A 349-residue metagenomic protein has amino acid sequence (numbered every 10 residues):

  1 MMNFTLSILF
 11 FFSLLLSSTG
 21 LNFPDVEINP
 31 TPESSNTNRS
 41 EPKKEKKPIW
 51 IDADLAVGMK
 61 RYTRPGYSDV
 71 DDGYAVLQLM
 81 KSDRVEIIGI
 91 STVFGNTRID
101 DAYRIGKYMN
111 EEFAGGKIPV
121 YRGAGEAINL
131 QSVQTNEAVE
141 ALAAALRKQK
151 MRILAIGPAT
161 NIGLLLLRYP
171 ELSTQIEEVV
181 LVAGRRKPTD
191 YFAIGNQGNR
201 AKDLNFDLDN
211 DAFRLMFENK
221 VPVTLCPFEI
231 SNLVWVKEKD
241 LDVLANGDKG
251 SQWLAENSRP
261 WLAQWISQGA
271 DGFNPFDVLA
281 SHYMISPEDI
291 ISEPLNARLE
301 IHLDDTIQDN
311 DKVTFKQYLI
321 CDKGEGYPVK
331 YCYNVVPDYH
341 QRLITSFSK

Functional and structural regions predicted by a protein language model:
M1-S7: Positively charged n-region of N-terminal signal peptides that target proteins for export
S7-S17: Bacterial N-terminal signal peptides
T19-L21: Boundary of Sec targeting at the N-terminus
F23, E27-P48, K60-Y62, Y74-S82 (+4 more regions): Conformational coupling and interaction surfaces
N29, N36-I88, F94-R104, G115 (+2 more regions): Active-site histidine-anchored catalytic micro-motif
R104-N110, D242: Short, aromatic/basic amphipathic alpha-helical patches
M109-R122: A glycine-rich helix N-cap at a beta->alpha junction
G125-E126: Short linear capping/connector segments at secondary-structure termini
